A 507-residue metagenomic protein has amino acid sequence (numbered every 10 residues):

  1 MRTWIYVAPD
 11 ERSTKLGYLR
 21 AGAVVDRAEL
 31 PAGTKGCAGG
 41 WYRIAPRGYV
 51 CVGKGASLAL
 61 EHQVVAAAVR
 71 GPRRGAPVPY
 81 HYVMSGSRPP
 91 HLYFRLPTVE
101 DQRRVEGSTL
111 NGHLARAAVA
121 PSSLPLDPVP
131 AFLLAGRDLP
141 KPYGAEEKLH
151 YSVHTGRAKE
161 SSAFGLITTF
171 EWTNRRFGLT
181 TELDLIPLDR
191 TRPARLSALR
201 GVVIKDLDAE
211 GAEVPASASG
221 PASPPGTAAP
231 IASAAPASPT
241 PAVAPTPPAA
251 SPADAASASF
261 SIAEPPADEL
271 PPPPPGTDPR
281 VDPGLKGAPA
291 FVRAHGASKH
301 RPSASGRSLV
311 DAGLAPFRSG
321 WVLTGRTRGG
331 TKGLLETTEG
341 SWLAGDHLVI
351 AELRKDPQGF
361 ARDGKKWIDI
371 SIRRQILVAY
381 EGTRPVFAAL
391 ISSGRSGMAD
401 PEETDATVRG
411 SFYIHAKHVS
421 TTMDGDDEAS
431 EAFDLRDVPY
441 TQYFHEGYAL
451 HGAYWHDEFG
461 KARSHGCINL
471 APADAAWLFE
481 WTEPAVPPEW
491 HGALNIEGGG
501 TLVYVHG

Functional and structural regions predicted by a protein language model:
M1, G39-L149, G178-G220, P230-A232 (+3 more regions): Boundary regions of SH3-family modules and the immediately adjacent low-complexity/disordered segments in eukaryotic
M1-R2, C37-W41, A45, T173-R175 (+11 more regions): Extracytoplasmic
V7-A23, A145-E160, S303-F317: SH3/SH3-like (including bacterial SH3b) beta-barrel domains that bind proline-rich motifs or cell-wall ligands
V7-T14, D26-L30, A145-S152, S162-G165 (+3 more regions): N-terminal post-signal-peptidase region of extra-cytosolic proteins
G22, K159-I167, F317-W321, A485 (+1 more regions): Loop/turn positions that initiate beta-strands
E29-K35, T169-T173, R326-G330, T383: Short, charged beta-turn/beta-strand-edge "cap" motif at the junction between a beta-strand and an adjacent loop
A312, V322-G410: Cell wall/extracellular polymer interaction/catalysis modules
A361-D363, F387, S396, E403-R409 (+1 more regions): Exported/periplasmic cell-wall-interacting domains
